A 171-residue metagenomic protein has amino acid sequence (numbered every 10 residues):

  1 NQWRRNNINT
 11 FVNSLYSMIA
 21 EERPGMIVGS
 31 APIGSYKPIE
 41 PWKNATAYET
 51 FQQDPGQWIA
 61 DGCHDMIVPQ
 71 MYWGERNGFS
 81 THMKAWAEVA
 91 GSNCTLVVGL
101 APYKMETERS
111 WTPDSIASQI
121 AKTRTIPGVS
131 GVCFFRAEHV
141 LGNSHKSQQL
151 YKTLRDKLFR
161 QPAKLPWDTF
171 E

Functional and structural regions predicted by a protein language model:
N1-W3, W58, W73, W86: Tryptophan-centered motif/residue detector
Q2-F51, C94-M105: Aromatic-lined carbohydrate-recognition surfaces of secreted/lumenal glycan-active proteins
N13, P41-Q57, N77-V89, S115-I120: Alpha-helical scaffolding within the catalytic cores of extracellular/periplasmic polymer-degrading hydrolases
L15, F170-E171: Short, compositionally biased P/S/T/A/G/V-rich stretches that sit at domain boundaries
P55-G78, S92-F170: Substrate-binding cleft of secreted/luminal carbohydrate-active enzymes
